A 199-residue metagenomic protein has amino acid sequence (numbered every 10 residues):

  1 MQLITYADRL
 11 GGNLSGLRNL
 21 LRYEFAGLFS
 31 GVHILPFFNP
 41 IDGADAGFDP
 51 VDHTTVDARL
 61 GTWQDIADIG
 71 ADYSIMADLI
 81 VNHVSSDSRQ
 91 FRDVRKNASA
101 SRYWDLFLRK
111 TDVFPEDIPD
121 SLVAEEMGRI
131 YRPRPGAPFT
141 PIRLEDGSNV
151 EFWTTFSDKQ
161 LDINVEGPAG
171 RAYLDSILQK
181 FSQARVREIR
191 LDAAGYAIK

Functional and structural regions predicted by a protein language model:
M1-A172, Q179, Q183, A194-K199: Acidic/aromatic-lined carbohydrate-recognition and catalytic surfaces of CAZymes acting on diverse glycans
I189-A193: Extended, hydrophobic alpha-helical segments in both membrane/secreted and soluble proteins
